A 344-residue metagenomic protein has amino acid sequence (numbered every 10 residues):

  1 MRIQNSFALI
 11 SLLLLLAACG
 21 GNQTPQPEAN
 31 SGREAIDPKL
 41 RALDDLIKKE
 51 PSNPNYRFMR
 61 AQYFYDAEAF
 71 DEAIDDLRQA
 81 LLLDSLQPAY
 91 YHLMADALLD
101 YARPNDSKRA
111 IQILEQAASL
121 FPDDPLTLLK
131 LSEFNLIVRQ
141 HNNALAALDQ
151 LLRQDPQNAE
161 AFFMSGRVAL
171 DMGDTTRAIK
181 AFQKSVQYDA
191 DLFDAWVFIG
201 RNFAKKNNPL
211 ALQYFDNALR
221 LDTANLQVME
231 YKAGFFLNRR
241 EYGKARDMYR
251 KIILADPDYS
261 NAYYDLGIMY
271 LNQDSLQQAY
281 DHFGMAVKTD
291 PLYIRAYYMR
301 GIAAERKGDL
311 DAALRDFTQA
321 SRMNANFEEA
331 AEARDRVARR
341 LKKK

Functional and structural regions predicted by a protein language model:
M1-A17: Sec-dependent bacterial lipoprotein signal peptides
C19-R78, L82-H92, D100, K108 (+2 more regions): N-terminal leader/linker segments that initiate helical-solenoid repeat arrays
P25-E28, E34, E305-R306, L310-K344: Terminal, low-structured helical/coil segments at or just beyond the last alpha-helical repeat
R33-R41, E68-R78, Y101-Q116, V138-Q150 (+6 more regions): Structural signature of tandem alpha-helical TPR/SEL1-like repeats, specifically the intra-repeat loop/turn
K49, L83, L120-F121, Q154 (+5 more regions): Structural marker of alpha-solenoid helical repeat scaffolds
P54-N55, P88-A89, P125-L126, A159-E160 (+5 more regions): Helix-start (N-cap) detector for alpha-helical repeat units in TPR-like alpha-solenoids, especially tetratricopeptide
M59, L93-D96, L126, K130 (+6 more regions): Canonical tetratricopeptide repeat
